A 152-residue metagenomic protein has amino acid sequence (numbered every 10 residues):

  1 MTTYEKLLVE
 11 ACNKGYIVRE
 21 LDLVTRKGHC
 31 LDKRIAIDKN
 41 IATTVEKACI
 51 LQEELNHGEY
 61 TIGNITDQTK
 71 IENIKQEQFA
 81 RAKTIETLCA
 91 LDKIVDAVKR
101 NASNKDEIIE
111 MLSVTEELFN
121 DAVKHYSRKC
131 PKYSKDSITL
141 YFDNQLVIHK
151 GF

Functional and structural regions predicted by a protein language model:
M1-I50, L55-F152: Active-site hotspot residues in diverse enzymes, especially metal/ion-binding acidic/histidine motifs
